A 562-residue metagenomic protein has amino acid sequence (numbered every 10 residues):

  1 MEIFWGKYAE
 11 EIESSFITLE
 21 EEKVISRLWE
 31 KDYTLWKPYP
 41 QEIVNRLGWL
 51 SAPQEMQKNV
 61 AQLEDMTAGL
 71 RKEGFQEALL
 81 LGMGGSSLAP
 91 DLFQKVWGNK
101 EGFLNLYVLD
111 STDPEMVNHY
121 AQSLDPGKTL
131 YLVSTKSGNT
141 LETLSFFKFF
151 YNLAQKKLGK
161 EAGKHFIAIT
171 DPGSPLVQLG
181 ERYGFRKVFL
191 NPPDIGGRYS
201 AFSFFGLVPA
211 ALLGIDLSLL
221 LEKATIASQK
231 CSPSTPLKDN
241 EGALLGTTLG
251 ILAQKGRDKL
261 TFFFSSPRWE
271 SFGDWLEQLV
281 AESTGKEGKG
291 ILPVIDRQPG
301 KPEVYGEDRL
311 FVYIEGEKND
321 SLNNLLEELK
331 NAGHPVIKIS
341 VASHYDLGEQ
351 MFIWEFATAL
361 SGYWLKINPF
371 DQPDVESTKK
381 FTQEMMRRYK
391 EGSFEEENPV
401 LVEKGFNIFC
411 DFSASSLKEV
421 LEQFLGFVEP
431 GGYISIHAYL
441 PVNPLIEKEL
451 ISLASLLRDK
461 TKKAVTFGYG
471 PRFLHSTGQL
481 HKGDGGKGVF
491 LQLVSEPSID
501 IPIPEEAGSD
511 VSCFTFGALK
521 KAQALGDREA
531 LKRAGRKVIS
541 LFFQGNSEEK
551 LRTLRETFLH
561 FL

Functional and structural regions predicted by a protein language model:
M1-R71, K338, L347-G348, F356 (+6 more regions): Extended, charge-enriched "interface" segments that sit outside catalytic cores
D65-T235, L310-A342: Glycine-rich phosphate-binding loops that contact phosphosugars or nucleotide phosphates
L80, Y131-V133, A168, F262 (+6 more regions): Structural beta-sheet core signal
K157-L310, D320, I353-A464: Active-site phosphate/pyrophosphate-binding segments
I169-F185, Y345-F352, G468, L474-H481 (+1 more regions): Glycine-rich, charge-decorated loop segments at or immediately adjacent to ligand/cofactor-binding or catalytic sites
L329, I339-V341, G488-V494, E506-D527: Low-complexity, glycine/alanine/valine/leucine- and proline-rich hydrophobic stretches
D371, E376, E395-E397, S415 (+4 more regions): C-terminal amphipathic alpha-helical interaction region
P471-S509: Conserved, well-ordered active-site substructure
